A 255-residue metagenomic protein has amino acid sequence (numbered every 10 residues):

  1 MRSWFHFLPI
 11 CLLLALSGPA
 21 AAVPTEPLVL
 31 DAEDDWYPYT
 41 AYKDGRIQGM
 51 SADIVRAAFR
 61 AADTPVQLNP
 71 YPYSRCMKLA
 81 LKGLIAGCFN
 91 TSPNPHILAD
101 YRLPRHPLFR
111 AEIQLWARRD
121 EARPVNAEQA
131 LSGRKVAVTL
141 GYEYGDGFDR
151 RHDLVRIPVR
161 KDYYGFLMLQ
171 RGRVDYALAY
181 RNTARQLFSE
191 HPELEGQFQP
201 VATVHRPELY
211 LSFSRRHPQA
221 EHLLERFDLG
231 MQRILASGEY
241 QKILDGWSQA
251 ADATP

Functional and structural regions predicted by a protein language model:
V23-D100, P158, S237: Extracytoplasmic small-molecule ligand-binding "clamshell" domains of the periplasmic binding protein/Venus flytrap
P24-A41, Q48, P124-Y142, Q232: Short loop->beta-strand "edge-of-pocket" segments that line small-molecule binding or catalytic clefts across diverse
E33-D34, R110-Q114, E190-D228, A251-P255: Periplasmic-binding protein-like
A52-A61, R134, F213-G246: Extended ligand-binding regions for polar small-molecule ligands
R56, P65-L131, G141-Y144, P200-T203: Acidic, polar ligand-binding/catalytic clefts
R60, S74-A86, Y163-N182, E190: Short helices/loops that flank or line small-molecule/ion binding pockets
P65-P72, V138, L154-K161, G165-M168 (+1 more regions): Short beta-strand-to-loop elements that line the ligand-binding cleft of bilobed periplasmic-binding protein-like
E143-D153, G196, M231-P255: Ligand-binding clefts/hinges and TM-proximal coupling segments of bilobed small-molecule sensing domains
